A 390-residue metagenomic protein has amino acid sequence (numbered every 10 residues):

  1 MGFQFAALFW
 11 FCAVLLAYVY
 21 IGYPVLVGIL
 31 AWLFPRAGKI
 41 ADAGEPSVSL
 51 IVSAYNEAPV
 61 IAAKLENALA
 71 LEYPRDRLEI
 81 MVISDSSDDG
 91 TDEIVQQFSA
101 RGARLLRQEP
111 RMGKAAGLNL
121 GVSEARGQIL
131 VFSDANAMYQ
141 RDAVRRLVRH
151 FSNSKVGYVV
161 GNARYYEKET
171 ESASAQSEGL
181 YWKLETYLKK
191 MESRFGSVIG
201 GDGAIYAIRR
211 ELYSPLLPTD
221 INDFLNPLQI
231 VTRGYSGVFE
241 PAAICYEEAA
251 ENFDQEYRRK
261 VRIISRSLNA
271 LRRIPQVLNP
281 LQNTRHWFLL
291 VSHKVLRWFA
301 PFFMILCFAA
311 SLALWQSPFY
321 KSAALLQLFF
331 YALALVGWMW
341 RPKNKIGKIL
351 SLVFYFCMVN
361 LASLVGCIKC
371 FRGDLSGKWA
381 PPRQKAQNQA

Functional and structural regions predicted by a protein language model:
M1-D42: N-terminal membrane-anchoring/stem segments of glycan-assembly enzymes
Q4, I29, F34, A41-D42 (+2 more regions): Membrane-embedded multi-pass helical conduit in multi-pass membrane proteins, especially envelope-biosynthetic
P46-S49, E79, L225: Cell-envelope/extracellular polymer assembly enzymes that use nucleotide-activated donors
N67, P74, S84-E93, P110 (+1 more regions): A conserved acidic beta->alpha catalytic loop
R77-M81, D92-E124, Q176-W182, Y187: Conserved donor nucleotide-binding strand/loop of the catalytic core
A116-G117, R141-D220, Y355: Long helical/loop segments within the catalytic core of UDP-sugar-dependent glycosyltransferases, especially the large
L130: Short aromatic/hydrophobic "clamp" motif used to bind/position activated sugar donors
F151-L184, P218, N222-H293, L361 (+1 more regions): Catalytic donor/gating beta->alpha subdomain of glycosyltransferases that bind UDP-sugars
